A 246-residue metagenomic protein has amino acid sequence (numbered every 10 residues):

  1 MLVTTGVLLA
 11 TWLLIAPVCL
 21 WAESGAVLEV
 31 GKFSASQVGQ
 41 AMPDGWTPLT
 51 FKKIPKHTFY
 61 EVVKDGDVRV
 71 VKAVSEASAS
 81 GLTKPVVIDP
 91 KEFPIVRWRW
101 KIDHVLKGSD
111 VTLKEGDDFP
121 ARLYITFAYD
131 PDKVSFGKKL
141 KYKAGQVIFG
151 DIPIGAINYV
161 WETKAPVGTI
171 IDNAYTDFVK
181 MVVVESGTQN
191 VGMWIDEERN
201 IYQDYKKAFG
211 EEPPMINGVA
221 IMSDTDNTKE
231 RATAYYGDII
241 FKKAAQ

Functional and structural regions predicted by a protein language model:
T5-P17: Bacterial N-terminal signal peptides
W21-F51, F136-K141: Extracellular carbohydrate-recognition regions
F33, V219, D238-I239: Extracellular beta-strand elements of beta-rich domains used for carbohydrate recognition/degradation or cell-matrix
T58-S80: Short carbohydrate-recognition loop motifs
P85-V96, T188-V191: Extracellular/lumenal carbohydrate-interaction signature centered on repeated Trp-anchored short motifs
E92-Y142: Extracellular-facing segments of soluble proteins and assemblies that are Gly/Ser/Thr-biased and enriched in aromatics
D118-P120, A128-Y175: Extracellular/luminal beta-rich ligand-recognition and adhesion surfaces characterized by aromatic-Gly/Pro-enriched
A121-L123, D177-G187, V191-K229: Extracellular beta-strand ligand-recognition surfaces/modules
